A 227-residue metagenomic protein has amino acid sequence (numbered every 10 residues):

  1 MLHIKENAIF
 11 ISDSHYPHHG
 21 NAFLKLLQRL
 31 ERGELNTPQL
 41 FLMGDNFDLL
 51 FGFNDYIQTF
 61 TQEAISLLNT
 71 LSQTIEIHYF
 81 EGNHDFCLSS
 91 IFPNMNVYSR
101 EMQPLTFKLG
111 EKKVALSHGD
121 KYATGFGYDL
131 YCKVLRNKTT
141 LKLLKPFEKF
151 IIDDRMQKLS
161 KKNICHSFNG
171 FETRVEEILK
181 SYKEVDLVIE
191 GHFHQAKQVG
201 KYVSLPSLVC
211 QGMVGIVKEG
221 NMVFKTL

Functional and structural regions predicted by a protein language model:
M1-A8, E31-R32, E219-L227: Short, Lys/Arg-enriched, disordered terminal segments
M1-L2, T106-K108, I178-S181: A short acidic-Thr-Gly-centered motif at the start of a beta-strand
I4-N7, I11, Y16-L109: Core catalytic region of metal-dependent phosphoesterases/phosphodiesterases, especially metallo-beta-lactamase-like
K5-I9, L42-N46, H78-H84, I152-Q157 (+2 more regions): Generic detector of short, locally flexible boundary/turn motifs and exposed helical patches
E31-E34, Q62-I65, E101-Q103, R136-T140 (+2 more regions): Short, surface-exposed linear patches
G44-L50, I75-E81, A115-H118, K142-L143 (+2 more regions): Low-complexity, flexible helical/coil segments
N96-Y98, M102, K113-A115, D120 (+2 more regions): Conserved beta-sheet core of the metallophosphoesterase superfamily
L116-R174: Active-site-proximal loop/helix segment associated with metal-binding centers of metalloenzymes
